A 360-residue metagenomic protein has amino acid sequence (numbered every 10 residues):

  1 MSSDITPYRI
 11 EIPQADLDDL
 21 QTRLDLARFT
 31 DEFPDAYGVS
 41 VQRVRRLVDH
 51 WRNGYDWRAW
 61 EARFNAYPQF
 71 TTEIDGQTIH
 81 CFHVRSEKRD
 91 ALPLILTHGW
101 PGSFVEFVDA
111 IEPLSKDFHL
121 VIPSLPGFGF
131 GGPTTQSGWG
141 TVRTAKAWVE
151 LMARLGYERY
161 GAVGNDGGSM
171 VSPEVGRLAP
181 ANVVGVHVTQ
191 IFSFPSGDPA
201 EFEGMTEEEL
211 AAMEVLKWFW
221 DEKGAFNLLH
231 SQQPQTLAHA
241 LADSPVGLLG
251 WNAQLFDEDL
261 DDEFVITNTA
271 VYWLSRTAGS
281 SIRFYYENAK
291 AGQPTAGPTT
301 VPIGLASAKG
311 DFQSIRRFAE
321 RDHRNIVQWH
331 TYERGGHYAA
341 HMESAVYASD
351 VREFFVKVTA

Functional and structural regions predicted by a protein language model:
D16-R85, W273, S280-P294: Non-catalytic accessory segments flanking enzyme active sites
R58-A59, V105, L125-W139, P173: Glycine-rich "HGGG/HGxG" loop immediately N-terminal to the catalytic nucleophile of the alpha/beta-hydrolase
A91-G99: Short beta-strand element of the alpha/beta-hydrolase
W100-E112: The serine-hydrolase catalytic nucleophile loop
P113-D117, Y157-E207: Conserved hydrolase catalytic core segment
L114-F130: Conserved alpha/beta-hydrolase
V142-Y160: Conserved acidic catalytic loop of the alpha/beta-hydrolase fold
H230-A360: C-terminal subdomain of alpha/beta-hydrolase-fold enzymes, centered on the catalytic histidine and its supporting
